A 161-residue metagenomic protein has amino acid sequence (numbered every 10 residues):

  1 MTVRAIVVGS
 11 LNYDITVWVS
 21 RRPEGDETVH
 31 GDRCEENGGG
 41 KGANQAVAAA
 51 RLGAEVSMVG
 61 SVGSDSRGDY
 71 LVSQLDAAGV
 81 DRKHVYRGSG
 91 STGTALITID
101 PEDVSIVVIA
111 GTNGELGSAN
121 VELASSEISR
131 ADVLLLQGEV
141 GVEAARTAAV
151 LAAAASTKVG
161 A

Functional and structural regions predicted by a protein language model:
M1-L11, V72-R87, D100-A161: Ribokinase/PfkB-type carbohydrate-kinase core domain
M1-V59, G68-Y70: Glycine-rich phosphate/adenosyl-contacting loop at the front of the ribokinase-like
V8, R33, V59-S64, D81-T92: Beta-strand->loop->alpha-helix junctions that form or flank phosphate-binding loops in nucleotide-handling enzymes
I15, S66, Y70, A95 (+1 more regions): Phosphate- and divalent-cation-binding pockets in alpha/beta enzyme and binding domains that engage nucleotide-derived
V29, R33-N44, S66, R87-S91 (+2 more regions): Residues at secondary-structure transition points
V47, T94-T98, S105: Short beta-strand scaffold segments in enzyme catalytic cores
A54-S64, A148-A152: A broadly tuned preference for mixed-charge, low-complexity surface segments
